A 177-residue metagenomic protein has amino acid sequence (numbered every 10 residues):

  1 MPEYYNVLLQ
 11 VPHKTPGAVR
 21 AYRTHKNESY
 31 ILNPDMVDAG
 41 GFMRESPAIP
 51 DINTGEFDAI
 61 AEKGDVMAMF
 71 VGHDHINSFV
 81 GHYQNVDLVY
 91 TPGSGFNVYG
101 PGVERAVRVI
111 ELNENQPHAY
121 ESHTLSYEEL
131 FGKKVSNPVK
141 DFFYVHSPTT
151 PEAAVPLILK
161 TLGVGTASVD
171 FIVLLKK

Functional and structural regions predicted by a protein language model:
M1-I49: Active-site-proximal loop/helix segment associated with metal-binding centers of metalloenzymes
P2-L8, V66-G81, F96-V98: Active-site environment of divalent metal-dependent phosphoester hydrolases
R20, R44, V135, T166-S168: Polar low-complexity intrinsically disordered regions enriched in Ser/Thr and small residues
Y30-N33, D38-K63, N77-P156: Binuclear metal-dependent phosphoesterase catalytic core
S136-D141, F171-K177: Short amphipathic alpha-helical segments
L159-K176: Hydrophobic alpha-helical topogenic segments used for membrane insertion/localization
